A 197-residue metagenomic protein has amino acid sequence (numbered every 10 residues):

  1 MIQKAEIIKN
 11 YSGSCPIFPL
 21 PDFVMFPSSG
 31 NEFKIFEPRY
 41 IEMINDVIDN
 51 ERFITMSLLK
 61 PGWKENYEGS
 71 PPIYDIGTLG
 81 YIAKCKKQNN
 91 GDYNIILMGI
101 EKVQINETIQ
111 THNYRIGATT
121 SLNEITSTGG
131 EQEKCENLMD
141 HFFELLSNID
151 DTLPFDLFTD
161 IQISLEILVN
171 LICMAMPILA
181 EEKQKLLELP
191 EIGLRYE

Functional and structural regions predicted by a protein language model:
M1-E197: N-terminal low-complexity, acidic/polar interaction/targeting segments
